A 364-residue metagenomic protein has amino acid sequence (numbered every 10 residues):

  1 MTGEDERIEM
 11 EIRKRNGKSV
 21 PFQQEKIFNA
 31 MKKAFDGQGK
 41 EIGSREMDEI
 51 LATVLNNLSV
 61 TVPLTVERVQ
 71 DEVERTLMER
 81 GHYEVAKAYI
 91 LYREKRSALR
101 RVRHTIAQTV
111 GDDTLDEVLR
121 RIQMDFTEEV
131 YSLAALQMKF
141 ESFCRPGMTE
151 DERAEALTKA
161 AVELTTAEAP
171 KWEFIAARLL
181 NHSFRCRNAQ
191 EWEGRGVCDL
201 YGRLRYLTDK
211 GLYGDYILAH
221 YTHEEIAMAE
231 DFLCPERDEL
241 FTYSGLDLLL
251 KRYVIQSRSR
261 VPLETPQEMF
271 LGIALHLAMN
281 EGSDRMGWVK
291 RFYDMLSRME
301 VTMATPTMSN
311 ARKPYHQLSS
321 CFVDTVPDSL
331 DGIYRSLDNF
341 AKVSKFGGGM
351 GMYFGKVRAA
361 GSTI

Functional and structural regions predicted by a protein language model:
M1-I364: Extended catalytic cores of very large enzyme megasubunits
